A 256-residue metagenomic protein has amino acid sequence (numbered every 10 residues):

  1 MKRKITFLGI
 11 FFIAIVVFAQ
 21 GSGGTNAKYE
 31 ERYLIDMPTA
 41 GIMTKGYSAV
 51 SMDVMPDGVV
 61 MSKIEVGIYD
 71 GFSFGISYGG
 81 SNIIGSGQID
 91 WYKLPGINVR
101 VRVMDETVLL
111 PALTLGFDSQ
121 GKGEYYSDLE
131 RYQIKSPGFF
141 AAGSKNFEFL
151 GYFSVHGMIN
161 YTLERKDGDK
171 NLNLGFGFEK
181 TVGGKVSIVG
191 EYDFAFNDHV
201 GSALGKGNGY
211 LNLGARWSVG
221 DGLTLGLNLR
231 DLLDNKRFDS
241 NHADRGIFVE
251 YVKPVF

Functional and structural regions predicted by a protein language model:
M1-K4: Positively charged n-region of N-terminal signal peptides that target proteins for export
T6-I10: Sec-dependent N-terminal signal peptides
A14-A19: N-terminal signal peptide c-region/cleavage motif recognized by signal peptidases
Q20-V155, I159-E164, E179-F256: Transmembrane beta-barrel domains of Gram-negative outer membranes and organellar outer membranes
N173-F178: A contiguous pocket-lining binding segment that forms or flanks enzyme active sites
